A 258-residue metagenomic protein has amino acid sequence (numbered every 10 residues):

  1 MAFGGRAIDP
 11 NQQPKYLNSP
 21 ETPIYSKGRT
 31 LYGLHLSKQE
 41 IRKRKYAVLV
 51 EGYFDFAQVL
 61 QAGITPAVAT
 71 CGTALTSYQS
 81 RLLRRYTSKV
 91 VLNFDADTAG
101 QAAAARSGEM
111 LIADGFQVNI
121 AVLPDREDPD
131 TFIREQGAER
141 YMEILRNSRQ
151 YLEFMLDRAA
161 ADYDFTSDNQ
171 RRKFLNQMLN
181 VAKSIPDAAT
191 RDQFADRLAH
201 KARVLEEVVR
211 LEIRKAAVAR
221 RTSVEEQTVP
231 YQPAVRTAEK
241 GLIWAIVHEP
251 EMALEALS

Functional and structural regions predicted by a protein language model:
M1-Y86, V90, A103-A104: Phosphate-handling DNA/RNA-contact segment within nucleic-acid enzymes
K38-Y46, A74-V90, F94-S258: A charged alpha-helical hairpin associated with nucleic-acid processing machineries
